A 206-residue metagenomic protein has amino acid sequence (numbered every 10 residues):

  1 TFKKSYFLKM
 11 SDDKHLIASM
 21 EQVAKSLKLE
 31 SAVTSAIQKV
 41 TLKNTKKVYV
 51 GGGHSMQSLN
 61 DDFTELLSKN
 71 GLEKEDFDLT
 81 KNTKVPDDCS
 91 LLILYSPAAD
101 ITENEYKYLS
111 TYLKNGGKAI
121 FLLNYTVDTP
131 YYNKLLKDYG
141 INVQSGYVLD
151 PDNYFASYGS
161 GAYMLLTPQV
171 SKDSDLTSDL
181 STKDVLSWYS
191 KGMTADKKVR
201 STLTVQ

Functional and structural regions predicted by a protein language model:
T1-Q206: Short, surface-exposed patches at the edges or C-terminal ends of soluble domains, predominantly
